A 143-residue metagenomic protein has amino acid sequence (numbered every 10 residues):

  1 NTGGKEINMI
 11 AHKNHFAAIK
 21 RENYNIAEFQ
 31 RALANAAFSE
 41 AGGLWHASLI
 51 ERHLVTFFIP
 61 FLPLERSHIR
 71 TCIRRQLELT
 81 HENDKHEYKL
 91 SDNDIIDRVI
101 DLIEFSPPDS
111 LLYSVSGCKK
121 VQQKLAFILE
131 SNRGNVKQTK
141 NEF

Functional and structural regions predicted by a protein language model:
N1-F61: Canonical AAA+ ATPase core
H15-N25, L49-R52, P60-F143: C-terminal alpha-helical "lid" subdomain
